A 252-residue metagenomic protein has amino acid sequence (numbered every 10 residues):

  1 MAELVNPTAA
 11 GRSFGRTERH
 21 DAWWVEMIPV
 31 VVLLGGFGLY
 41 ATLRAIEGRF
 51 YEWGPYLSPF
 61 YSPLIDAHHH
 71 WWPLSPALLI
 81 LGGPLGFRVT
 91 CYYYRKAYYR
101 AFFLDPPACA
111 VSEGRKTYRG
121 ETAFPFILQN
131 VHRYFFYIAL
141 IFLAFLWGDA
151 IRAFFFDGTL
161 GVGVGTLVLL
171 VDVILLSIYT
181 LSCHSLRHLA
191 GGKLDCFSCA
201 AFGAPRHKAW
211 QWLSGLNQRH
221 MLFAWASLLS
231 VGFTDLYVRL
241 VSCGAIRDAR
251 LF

Functional and structural regions predicted by a protein language model:
A2-F252: Membrane-embedded alpha-helical bundles that constitute the cytochrome b-like, heme-associated redox core of multi-pass
